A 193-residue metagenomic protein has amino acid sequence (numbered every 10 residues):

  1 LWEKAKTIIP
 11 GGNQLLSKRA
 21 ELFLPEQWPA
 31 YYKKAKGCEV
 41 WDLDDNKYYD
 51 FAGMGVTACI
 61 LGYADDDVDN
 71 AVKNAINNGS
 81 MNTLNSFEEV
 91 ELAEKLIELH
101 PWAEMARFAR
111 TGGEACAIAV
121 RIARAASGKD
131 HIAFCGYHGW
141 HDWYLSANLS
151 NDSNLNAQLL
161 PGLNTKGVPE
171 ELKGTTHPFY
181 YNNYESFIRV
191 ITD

Functional and structural regions predicted by a protein language model:
L1-K34, E171-L172: Active-site-adjacent loop/helix segments that line or gate small-molecule/cofactor pockets in enzymes
L1-K4, V40-N46, I97-E98: Short, hydrophobic/aliphatic alpha-helical segments
P10, A35, F51-G53, I60 (+3 more regions): Short glycine/serine/threonine-biased micro-segments
L16, A58-I60, D142-A147: Adenylate-forming
P29-F51: Active-site and channel-lining beta-strand-loop segments that bind or position nucleotide-derived/phosphorylated
E39, C59-G62, T175-P178: Short, well-ordered beta-strand elements within core beta-sheets of diverse protein domains
K47-K129: Glycine-rich loop-to-alpha-helix module at the N-terminal edge of alpha/beta enzyme cores
E91-D193: PLP-dependent aspartate aminotransferase-fold enzymes
